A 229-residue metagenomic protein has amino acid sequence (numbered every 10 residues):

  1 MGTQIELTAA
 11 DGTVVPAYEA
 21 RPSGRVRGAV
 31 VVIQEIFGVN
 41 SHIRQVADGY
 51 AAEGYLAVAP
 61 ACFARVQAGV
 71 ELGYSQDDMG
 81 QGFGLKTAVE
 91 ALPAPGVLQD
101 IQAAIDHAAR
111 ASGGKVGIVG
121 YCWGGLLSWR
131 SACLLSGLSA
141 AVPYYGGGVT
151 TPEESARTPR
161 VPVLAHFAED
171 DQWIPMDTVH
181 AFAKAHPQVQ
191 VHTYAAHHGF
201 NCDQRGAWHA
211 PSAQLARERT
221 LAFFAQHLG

Functional and structural regions predicted by a protein language model:
M1-G229: N-terminal cap/leader regions of alpha/beta-hydrolase-fold enzymes, predominantly small-molecule hydrolases
